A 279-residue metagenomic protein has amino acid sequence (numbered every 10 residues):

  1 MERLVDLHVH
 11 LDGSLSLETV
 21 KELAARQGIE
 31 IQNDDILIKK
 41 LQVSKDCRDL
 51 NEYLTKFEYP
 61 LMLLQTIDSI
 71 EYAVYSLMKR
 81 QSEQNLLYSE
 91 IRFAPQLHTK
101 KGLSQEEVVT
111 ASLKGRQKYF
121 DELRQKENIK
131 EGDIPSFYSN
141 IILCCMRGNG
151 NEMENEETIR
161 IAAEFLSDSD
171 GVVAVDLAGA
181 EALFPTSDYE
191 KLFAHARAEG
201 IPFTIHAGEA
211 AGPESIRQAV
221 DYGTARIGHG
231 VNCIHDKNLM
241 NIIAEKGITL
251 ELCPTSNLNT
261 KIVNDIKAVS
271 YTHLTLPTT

Functional and structural regions predicted by a protein language model:
M1-A24: Replace "His-x-His-based motif
H8-D12, H206-E209, H229, H273: Histidine-centered divalent metal-coordination motifs
K21-I67, S167, T249, S256: Active-site gating loops and adjacent loop-to-helix segments of metal-dependent hydrolytic enzymes
L64, D68, A73, S82 (+1 more regions): Metal-coordinating catalytic core of metallo-dependent amide/deamination hydrolases
Q81, A162-F165, A196, A219 (+2 more regions): Generic structural signal for hydrophobic
V173-T186, E190-I262: Active-site core of metal-dependent hydrolases
P254, K267-S270: Generic long, charged, amphipathic alpha-helical segments
T272-T278: Conserved small/polar residues in nucleotide/adenosyl-binding loops
